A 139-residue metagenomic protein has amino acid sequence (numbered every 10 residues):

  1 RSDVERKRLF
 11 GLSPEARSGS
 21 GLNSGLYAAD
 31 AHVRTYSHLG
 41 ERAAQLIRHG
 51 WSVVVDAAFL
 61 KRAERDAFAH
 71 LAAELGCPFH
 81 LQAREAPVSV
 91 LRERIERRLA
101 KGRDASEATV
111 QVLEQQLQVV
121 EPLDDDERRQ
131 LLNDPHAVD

Functional and structural regions predicted by a protein language model:
R1-W51, R97: Conserved substrate/cofactor phosphate-moiety recognition/catalytic segment in nucleotide-dependent phosphotransferases
V4-K7, F59-K61, E85-R92, A137-V138: Conserved nucleotide-binding/hydrolysis micro-motifs of P-loop NTPases
A31-T35, E64, P87, L91 (+1 more regions): Helical mechanochemical/support elements of P-loop NTPase systems and associated helical scaffolds
H49-V53, P78-H80: Loop/turn-to-beta-strand initiation segments
A67, L71-L75: Alpha-helical structural signal in soluble globular domains
A67-F68, R94, R98: Alpha-helical scaffold elements adjacent to nucleotide-binding pockets in ATP/GTP-utilizing enzyme cores
E74-E96: Conserved phosphate-donor/acceptor-positioning beta-strand/loop module used by diverse small-molecule
A100-D139: Small-molecule kinase domains that catalyze NTP-dependent phosphoryl transfer to phosphate-bearing small molecules
